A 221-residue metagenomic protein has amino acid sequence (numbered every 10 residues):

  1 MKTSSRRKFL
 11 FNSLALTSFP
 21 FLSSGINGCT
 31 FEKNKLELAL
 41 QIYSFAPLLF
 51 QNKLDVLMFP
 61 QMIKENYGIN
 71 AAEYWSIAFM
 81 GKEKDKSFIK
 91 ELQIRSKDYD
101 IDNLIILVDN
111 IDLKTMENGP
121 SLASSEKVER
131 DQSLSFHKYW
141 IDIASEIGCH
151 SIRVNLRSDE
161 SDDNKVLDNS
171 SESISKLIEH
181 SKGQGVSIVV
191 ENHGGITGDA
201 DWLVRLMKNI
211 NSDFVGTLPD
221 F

Functional and structural regions predicted by a protein language model:
K2-S151, K165, S175, K182 (+2 more regions): N-terminal pre-domain/capping segments
E37, A71-A72, S171-F221: Acidic/histidine-rich catalytic cores of soluble enzymes
I77-A78, N110, S158-D159, G195-I196: Conserved beta-strand edge residues that scaffold enzyme active sites
K84, D162, G198-D199: Secondary-structure boundary/capping motif
I143-D163, Q184, V189-H193: Active-site groove signature of glycoside hydrolases
E160-I174: Active-site cleft segment of glycoside hydrolase catalytic domains centered on the general acid/base Glu
